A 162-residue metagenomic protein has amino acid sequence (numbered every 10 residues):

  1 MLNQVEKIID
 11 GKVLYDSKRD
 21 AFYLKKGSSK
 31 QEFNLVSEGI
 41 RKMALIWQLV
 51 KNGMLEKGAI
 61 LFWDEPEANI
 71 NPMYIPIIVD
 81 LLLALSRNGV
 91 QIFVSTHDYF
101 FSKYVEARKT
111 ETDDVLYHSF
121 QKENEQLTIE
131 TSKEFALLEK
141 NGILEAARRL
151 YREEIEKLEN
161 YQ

Functional and structural regions predicted by a protein language model:
M1-G58, E123-Q162: Phosphate-coordinating catalytic segments in nucleotide- and nucleic-acid-processing enzymes
G27, N34, N69, I92-F93: Short N-terminal micro-motifs specific to bacterial/archaeal maturation and metal-cluster initiation sites
R41-A44, P76, D80: Short, contiguous clusters of charged residues that form electrostatic/catalytic patches at enzyme active sites, used
I60-F62: Walker B motif beta-strand of ABC-family P-loop ATPases
D64-P66: Walker B catalytic acidic pair
I77-Q162: C-terminal lobe/lid and adjacent interdomain/linker elements of RecA-like ASCE P-loop ATPase modules
